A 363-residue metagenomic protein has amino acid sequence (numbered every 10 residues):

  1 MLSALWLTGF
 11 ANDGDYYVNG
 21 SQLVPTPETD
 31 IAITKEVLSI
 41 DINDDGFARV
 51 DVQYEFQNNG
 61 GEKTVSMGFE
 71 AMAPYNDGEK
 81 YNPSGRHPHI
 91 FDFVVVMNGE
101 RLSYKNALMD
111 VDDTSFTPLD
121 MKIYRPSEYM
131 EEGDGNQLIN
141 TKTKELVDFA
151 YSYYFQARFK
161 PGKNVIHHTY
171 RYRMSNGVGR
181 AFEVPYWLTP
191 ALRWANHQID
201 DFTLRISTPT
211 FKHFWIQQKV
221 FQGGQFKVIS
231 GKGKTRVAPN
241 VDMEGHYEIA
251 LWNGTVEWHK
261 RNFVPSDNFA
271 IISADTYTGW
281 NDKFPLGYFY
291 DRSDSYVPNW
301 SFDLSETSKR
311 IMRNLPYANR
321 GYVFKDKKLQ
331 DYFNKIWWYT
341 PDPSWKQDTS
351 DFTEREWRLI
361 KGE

Functional and structural regions predicted by a protein language model:
M1-L5: Bacterial N-terminal signal peptides
L7-F284: Lumenal/extracellular ectodomains and adaptor appendage modules of the eukaryotic vesicle/secretory system
R261-V264, A274-E363: Post-signal-peptide mature chains of secreted/extracellular proteins
